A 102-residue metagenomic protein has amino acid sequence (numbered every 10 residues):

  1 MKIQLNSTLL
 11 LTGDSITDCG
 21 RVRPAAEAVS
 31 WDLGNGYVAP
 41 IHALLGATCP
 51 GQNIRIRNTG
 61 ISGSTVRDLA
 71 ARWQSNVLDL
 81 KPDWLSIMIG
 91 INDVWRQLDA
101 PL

Functional and structural regions predicted by a protein language model:
M1-S62, Q74, L78-K81, L85: Serine-esterase "nucleophile elbow" of acetyl-processing enzymes
C19, T65, D93-W95: Feature marks short, surface-exposed loop/turn motifs that line or immediately flank catalytic pockets and channel
V22, L69, Q97-L98: Short, well-ordered secondary-structure micro-motifs
G63-A71: Structural motif
S86-G90: Conserved, well-ordered alpha-helix/loop/beta-strand core segments that scaffold catalytic motifs
N92-L102: Serine-dependent acyl-ester chemistry module
